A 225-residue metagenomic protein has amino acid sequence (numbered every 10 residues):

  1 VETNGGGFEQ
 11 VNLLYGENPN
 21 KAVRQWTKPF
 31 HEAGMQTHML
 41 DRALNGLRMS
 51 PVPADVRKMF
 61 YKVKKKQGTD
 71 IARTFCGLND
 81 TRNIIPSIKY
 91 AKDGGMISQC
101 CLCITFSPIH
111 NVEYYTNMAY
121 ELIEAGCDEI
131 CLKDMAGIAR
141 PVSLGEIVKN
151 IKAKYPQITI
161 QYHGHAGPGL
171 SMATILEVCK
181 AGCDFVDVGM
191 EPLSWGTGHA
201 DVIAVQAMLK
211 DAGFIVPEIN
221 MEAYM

Functional and structural regions predicted by a protein language model:
V1-R73, G77-M225: Catalytic cores and adjacent flexible loops of soluble metabolic enzymes that perform enolate/carbanion chemistry on
